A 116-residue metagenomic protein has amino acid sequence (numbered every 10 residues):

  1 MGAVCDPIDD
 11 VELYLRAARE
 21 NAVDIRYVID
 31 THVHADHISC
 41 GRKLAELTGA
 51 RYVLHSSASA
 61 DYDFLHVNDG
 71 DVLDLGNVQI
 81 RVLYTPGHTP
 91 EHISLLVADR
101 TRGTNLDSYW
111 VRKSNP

Functional and structural regions predicted by a protein language model:
M1-D24, S94-S114: Conserved beta-strand hairpin/beta-sheet module of binuclear metal-dependent hydrolase folds, prominently
V4, D9-N21, R51-D74: Histidine-rich, glycine-flanked metal-binding segment
V4-C5, I25-H34, V53-S57, Y84-G87 (+1 more regions): Active-site neighborhood of phospho(di)ester-bond hydrolases with catalytic His/Asp-centered motifs
D6, H32, L44, V67 (+2 more regions): Divalent metal-coordination and catalytic microenvironments
D9-V53: Active-site metal-binding motif and surrounding structural segment of the metallo-beta-lactamase
E12, V33-I38, S59-Y62, P90-E91 (+1 more regions): Active-site environment of divalent metal-dependent phosphoester hydrolases
A45-R51, A60, V72-D74, R102-S108 (+1 more regions): Binuclear metal-dependent hydrolase catalytic cores
V72-S108: Core dinuclear metal-dependent hydrolase active-site scaffold
